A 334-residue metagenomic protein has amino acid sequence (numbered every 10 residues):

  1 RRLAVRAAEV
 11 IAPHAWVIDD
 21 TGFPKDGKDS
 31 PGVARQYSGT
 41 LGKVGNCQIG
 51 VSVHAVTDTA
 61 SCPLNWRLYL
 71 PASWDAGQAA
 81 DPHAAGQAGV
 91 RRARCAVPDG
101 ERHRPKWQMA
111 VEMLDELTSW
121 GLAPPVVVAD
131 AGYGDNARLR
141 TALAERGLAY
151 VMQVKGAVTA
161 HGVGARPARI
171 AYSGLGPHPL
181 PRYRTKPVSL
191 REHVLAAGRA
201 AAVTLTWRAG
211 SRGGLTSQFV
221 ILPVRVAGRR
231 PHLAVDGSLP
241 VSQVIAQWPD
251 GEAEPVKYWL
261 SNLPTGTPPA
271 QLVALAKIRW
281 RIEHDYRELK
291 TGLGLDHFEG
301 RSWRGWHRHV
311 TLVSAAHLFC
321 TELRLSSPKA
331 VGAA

Functional and structural regions predicted by a protein language model:
R1-S73, G77-A79, H83, R229-R230: Active-site-proximal, Lys/Arg-enriched surface segment that forms a nucleic-acid-binding/basic interface patch
R2-R6, A96, E101-P125: Short, basic/hydrophobic alpha-helical segments
A15-D26, V53, V127-Y133, Y150 (+3 more regions): Short, conserved catalytic/metal-binding motifs centered on acidic residues
T40-N46, R301-V310: Structural motif
V56-C95, D99-H103, V151, K155 (+1 more regions): An anionic, glycine-rich sequence signature occurring as long contiguous blocks
S119, L139-A149: Short, surface-exposed basic-aromatic patches at helix termini and helix-loop junctions that form
S261, T267-A276, T291-R308, S327-A330: Short, solvent-exposed helix-loop connector elements
H317, T321-A334: Conserved nucleotidyltransferase catalytic core and NTase-mimicking acidic/glycine-rich helix/loop elements in nucleic
